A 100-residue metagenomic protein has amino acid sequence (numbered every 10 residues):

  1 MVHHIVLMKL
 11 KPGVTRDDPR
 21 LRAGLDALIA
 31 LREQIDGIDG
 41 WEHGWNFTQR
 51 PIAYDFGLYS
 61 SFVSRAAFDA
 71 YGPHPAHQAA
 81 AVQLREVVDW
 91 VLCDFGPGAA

Functional and structural regions predicted by a protein language model:
M1-D55, V63-A70, D94-A100: Short S/T/G/P-rich N-terminal loop/turn motif that feeds into the first structured element of a domain
G37-I38, V87-D89: A generic structural signal for alpha->beta connector loops
R65-V87, C93: C-terminal structural segments of small proteins and small subunits
